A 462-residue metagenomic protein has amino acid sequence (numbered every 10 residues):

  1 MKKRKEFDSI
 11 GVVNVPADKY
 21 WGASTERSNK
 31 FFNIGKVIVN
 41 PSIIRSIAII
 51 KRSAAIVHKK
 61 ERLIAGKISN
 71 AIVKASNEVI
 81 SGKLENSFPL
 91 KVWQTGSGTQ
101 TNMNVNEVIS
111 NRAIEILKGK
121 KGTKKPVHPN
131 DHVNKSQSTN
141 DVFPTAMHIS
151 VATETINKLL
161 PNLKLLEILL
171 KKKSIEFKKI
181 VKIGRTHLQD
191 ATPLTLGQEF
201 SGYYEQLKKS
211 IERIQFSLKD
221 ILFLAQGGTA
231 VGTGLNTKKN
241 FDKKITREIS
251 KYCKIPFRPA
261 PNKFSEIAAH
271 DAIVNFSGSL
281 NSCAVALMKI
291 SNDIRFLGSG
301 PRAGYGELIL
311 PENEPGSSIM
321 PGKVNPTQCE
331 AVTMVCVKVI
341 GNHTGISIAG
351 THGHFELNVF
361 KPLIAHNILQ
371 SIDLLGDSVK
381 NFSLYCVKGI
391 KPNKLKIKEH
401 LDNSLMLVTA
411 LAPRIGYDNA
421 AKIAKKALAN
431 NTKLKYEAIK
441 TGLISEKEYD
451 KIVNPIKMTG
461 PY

Functional and structural regions predicted by a protein language model:
M1-Y462: Conserved, well-structured ligand/cofactor-binding cores
